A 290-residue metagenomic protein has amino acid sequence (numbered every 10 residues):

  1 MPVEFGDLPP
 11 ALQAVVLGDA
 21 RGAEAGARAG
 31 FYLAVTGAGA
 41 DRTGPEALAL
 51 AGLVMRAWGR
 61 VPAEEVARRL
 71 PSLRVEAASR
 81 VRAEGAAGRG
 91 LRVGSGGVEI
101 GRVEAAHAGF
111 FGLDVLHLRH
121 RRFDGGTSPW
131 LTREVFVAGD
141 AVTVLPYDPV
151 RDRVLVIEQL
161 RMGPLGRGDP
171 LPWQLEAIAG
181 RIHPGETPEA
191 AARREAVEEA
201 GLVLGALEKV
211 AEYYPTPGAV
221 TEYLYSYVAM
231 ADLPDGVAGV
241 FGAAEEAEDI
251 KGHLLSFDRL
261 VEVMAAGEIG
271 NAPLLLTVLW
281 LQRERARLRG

Functional and structural regions predicted by a protein language model:
P2-V98: Glycine-aromatic micro-motifs
A105-G109, G125, Y213-L224: Acidic pyrophosphate-coordinating catalytic loop
H107-R151: Acidic, metal-coordinating catalytic segment for phosphate/diphosphate chemistry, firing primarily on the Nudix
V115-H117, P146, V228-M230, L254-S256: Short, well-ordered beta-strand micro-motif
L118-R121, T216-A238: Active-site-adjacent beta-strand/loop module that shapes the phosphate/pyrophosphate-binding cleft
R133-A138, L145, V150-R194, A244-E246: Conserved Nudix-box catalytic region and its N-terminal flanking loop in Nudix hydrolases and closely related
V203-V210: A short coil-to-beta-strand element that immediately follows conserved catalytic motifs
F241-E268: NUDIX/MutT-family hydrolases
